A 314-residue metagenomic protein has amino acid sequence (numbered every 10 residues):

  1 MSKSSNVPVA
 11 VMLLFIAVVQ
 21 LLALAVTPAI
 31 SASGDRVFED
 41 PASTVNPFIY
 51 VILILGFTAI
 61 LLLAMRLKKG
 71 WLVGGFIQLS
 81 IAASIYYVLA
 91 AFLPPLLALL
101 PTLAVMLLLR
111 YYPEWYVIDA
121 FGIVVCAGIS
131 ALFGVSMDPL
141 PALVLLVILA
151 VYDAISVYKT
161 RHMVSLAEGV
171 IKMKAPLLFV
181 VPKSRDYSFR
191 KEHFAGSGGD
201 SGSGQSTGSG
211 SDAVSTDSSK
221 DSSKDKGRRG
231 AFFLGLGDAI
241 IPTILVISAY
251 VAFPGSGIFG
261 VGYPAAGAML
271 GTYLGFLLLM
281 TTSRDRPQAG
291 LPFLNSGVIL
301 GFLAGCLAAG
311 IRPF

Functional and structural regions predicted by a protein language model:
M1-F314: A membrane-topology feature that recognizes alpha-helical transmembrane segments and their immediate juxtamembrane
